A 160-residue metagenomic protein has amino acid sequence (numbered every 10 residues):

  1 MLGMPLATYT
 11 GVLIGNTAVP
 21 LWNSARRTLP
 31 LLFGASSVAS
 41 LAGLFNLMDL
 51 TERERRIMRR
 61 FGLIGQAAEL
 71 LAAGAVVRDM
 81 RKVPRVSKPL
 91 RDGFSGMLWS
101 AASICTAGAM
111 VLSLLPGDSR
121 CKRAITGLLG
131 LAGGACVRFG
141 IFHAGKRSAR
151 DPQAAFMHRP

Functional and structural regions predicted by a protein language model:
M1-P160: Short amphipathic, positively biased membrane-proximal segments that drive organelle/inner-membrane targeting
